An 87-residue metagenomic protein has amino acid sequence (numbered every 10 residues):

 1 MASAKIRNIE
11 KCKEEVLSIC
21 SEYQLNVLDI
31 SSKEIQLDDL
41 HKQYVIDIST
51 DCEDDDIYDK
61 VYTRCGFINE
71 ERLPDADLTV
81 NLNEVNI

Functional and structural regions predicted by a protein language model:
M1-R7: Short glycine-/aliphatic-rich beta-strand segments at the starts of folded cytosolic domains
A2, L17, I30-S31, I48: Intrinsically disordered, low-complexity segments enriched in Ser/Pro/Gly/Ala and basic residues
R7, N26, R72-P74: Exposed, low-complexity/repetitive linear segments and helix-based recognition motifs, biased toward charged/polar
I9-L28: Short amphipathic alpha-helix segments
S31-V80: Acidic, low-complexity, intrinsically disordered interaction modules
E84-I87: Short acidic DE-rich linear segments
